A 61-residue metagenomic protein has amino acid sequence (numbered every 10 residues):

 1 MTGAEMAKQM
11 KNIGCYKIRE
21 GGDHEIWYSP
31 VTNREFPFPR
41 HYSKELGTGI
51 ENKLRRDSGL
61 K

Functional and structural regions predicted by a protein language model:
M1-E20, Y28-K61: Basic nucleic-acid-binding interfaces
